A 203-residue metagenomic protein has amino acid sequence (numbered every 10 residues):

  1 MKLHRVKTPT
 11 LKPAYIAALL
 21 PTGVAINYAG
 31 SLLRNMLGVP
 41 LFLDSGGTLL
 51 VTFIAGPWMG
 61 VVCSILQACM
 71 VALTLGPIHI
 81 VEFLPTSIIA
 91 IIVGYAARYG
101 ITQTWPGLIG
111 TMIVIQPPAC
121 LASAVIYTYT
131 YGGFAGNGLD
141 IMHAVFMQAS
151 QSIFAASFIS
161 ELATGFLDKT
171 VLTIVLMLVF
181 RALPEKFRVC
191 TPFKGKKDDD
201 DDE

Functional and structural regions predicted by a protein language model:
M1-I54, W58-C69, L73, I78: Hydrophobic transmembrane alpha-helices
A17, P21, L84, S150-Q151: A generic short alpha-helical patch detector that favors 3-5-residue windows in or near N-terminal regions
I26-G30, C63, Q67, V71 (+7 more regions): Alpha-helical transmembrane segments of multipass membrane proteins
M36-G38, F42, P77-V81, I101-E203: Membrane-embedded alpha-helical hairpins and interfacial helices in multi-pass inner-membrane proteins
L43-L50, F83-I88, T170: Membrane-embedded alpha-helical segments of multi-pass membrane proteins, especially the transmembrane helices
F53, I91-Y95, M177, R181: Transmembrane alpha-helices and membrane-interface helical segments of multi-pass integral membrane enzymes
A68-T104: Alpha-helical transmembrane segments and their immediate interhelical/interface regions in integral membrane proteins
